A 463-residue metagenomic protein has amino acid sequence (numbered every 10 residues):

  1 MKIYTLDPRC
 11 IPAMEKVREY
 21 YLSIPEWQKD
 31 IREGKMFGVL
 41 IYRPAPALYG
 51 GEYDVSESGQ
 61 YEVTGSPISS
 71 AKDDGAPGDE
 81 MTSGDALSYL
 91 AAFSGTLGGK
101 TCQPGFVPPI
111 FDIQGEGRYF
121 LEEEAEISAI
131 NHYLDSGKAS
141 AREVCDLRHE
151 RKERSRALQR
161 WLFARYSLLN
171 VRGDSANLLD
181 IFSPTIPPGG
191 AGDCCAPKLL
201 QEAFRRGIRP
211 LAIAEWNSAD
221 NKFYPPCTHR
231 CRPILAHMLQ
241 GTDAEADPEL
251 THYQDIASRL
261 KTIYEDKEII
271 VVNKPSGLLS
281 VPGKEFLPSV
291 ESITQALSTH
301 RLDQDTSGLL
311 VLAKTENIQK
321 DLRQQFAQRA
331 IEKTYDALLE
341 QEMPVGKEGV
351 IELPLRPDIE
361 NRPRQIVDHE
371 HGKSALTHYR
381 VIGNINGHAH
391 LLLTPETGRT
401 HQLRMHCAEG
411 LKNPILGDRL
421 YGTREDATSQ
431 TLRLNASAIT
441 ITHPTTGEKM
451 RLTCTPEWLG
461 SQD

Functional and structural regions predicted by a protein language model:
M1-D463: RNA pseudouridine synthases
